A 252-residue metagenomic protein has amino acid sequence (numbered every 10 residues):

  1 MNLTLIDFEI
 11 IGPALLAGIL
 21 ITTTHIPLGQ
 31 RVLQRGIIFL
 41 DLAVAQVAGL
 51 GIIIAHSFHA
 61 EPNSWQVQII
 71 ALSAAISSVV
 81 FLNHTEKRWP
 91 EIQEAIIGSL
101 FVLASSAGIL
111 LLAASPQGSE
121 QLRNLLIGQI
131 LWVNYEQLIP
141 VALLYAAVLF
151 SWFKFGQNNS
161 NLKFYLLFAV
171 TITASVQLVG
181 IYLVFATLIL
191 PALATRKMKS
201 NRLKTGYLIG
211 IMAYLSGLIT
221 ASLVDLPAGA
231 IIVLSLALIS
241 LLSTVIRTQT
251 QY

Functional and structural regions predicted by a protein language model:
M1-I6, H59-P62, P116-V133, I219-A221: Membrane-interface helix termini and inter-helical loops of multi-pass transporters
M1-T22, W65, Q93-E94, S160-K163: Membrane-interfacial amphipathic/re-entrant helices at transmembrane-helix boundaries
F8-F58, A174, A192: Single transmembrane alpha-helix segments in multi-pass membrane proteins
T24-G36, V79-I92, A147-N159, P191-M198 (+1 more regions): C-terminal ends of transmembrane helices
G29-A43, I52-S115, R196-G206, I219-D225: Short loop segments and helix-boundary regions at transmembrane helix junctions of multi-pass inner-membrane proteins
A45-I54, S99-L112, W132, Y165-V176 (+2 more regions): Small-residue-rich segments of transmembrane alpha-helices in multi-pass membrane proteins, especially helix faces
W65-A71, G98, Q137-A142, I181-V184 (+1 more regions): Loop-to-transmembrane alpha-helix initiation sites
W89, Q93-F153, F168-I172: Transmembrane helix-bundle core of multi-pass membrane transporters and related energy-transducing complexes
